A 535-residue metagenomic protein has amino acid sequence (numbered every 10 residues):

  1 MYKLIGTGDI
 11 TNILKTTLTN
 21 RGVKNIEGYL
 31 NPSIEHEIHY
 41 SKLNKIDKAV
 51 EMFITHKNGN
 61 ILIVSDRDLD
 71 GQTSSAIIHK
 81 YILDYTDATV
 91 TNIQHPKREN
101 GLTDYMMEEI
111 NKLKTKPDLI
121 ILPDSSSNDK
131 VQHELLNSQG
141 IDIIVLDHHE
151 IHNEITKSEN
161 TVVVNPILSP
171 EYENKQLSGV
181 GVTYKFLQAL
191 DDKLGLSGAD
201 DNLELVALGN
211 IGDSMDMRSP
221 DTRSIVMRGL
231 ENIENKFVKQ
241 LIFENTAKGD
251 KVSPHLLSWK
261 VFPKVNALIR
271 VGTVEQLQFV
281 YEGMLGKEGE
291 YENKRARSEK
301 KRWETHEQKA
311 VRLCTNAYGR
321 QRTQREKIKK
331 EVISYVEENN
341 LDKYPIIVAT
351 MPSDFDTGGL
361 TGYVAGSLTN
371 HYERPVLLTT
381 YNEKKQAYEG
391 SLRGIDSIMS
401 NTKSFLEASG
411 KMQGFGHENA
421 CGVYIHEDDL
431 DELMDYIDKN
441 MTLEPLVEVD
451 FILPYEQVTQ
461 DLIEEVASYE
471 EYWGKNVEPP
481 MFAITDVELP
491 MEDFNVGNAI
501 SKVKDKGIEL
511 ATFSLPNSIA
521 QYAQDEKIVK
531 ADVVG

Functional and structural regions predicted by a protein language model:
Y2-L119, S138-I141, E159, D191-E432 (+1 more regions): Hydrophobic helix-and-loop "lid/oligomerization" segment in the mid-to-C-terminal part of catalytic domains
D66, D147, G535: Active-site glycine-centered loops adjacent to acidic/histidine catalytic or metal-binding residues that shape
E109-L113, I120-L136, I143-A207, S214-M215: Conserved phosphate-handling catalytic cores of large alpha/beta enzymes
L135-N137, A365, L515, A520: Non-catalytic nucleic-acid-binding interfaces of large nucleic-acid enzymes and RNP effectors
L136, S367-T369, G414, E492-N495 (+1 more regions): Replace "in large, NTP-powered and nucleic-acid-processing enzymes" with "in large, NTP-powered factors and other
L230-Q240, M441-Q521: A contiguous loop/helix-start segment that scaffolds small-molecule binding in enzyme catalytic cores
A408-Q413, D438-P445: A common structural junction motif
N517-V534: Short nucleic-acid-contacting surface segments enriched for D/E, G, S/T with interspersed K/R
